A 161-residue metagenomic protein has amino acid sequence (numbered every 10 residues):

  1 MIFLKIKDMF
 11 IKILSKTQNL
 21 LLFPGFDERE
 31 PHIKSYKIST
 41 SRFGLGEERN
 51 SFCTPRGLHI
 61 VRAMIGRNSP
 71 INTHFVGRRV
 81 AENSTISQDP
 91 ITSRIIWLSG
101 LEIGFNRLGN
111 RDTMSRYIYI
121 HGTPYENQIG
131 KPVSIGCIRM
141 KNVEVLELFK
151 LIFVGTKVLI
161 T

Functional and structural regions predicted by a protein language model:
I2-L14, L146-F149: Short linear motifs in intrinsically disordered
L4-F10, K37-N50, R79-S84: N-terminal post-signal-peptidase region of extra-cytosolic proteins
I6-D8, S15-T17, I33, R56 (+3 more regions): Extracytoplasmic
S15, P24, T40, R62-A63 (+2 more regions): Pocket-edge structural micro-motifs
K16, E30-I60, I65: Glycine-rich catalytic cores of cysteine/serine-nucleophile enzymes that process amide/ester linkages in cell-envelope
L20-L22: Short beta-strand scaffold segments in enzyme catalytic cores
F26-E28: Solvent-exposed strand-loop boundary residues in beta-sheet-rich modules
I71-T161: Exported/periplasmic cell-wall-interacting domains
